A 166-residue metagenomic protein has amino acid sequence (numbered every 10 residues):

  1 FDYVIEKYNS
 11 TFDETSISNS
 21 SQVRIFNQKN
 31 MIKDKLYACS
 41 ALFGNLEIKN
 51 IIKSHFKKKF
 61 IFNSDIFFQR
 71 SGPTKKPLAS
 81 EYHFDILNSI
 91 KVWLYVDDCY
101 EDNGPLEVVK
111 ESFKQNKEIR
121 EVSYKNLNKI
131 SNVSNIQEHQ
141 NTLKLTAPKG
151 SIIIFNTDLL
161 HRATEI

Functional and structural regions predicted by a protein language model:
F1-D2, F68-Q69, P73, L87 (+3 more regions): Short, solvent-exposed loop/turn segments at secondary-structure junctions
F1-Y82: Non-heme Fe(II)-dependent double-stranded beta-helix
A38, I51, V92-Y95, R162: Short, hydrophobic/aromatic alpha-helical segments in well-folded domains
E81-Y95: Acidic, His- and aromatic-enriched active-site or binding-groove loops in soluble protein domains that engage sugars
E101-L160: Double-stranded beta-helix
T164-I166: Ligand-binding loop in jelly-roll beta-barrel domains
